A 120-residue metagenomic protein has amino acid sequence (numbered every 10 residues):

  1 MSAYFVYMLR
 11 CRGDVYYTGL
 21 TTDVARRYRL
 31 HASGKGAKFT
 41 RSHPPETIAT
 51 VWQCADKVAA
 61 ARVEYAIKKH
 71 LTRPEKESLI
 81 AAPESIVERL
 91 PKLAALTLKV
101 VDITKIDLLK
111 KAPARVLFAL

Functional and structural regions predicted by a protein language model:
M1-C54, V58-K68, T72-R73, A81-S85 (+1 more regions): GIY-YIG nuclease catalytic motif and its immediate N-terminal context
